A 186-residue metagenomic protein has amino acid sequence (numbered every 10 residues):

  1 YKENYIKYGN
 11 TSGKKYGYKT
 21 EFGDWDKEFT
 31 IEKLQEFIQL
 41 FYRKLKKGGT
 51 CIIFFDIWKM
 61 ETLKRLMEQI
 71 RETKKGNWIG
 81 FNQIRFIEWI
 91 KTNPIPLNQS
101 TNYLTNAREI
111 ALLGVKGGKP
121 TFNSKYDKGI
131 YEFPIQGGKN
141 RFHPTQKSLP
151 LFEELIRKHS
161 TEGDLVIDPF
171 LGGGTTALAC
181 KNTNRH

Functional and structural regions predicted by a protein language model:
Y1-H186: Core catalytic lobe of class I
